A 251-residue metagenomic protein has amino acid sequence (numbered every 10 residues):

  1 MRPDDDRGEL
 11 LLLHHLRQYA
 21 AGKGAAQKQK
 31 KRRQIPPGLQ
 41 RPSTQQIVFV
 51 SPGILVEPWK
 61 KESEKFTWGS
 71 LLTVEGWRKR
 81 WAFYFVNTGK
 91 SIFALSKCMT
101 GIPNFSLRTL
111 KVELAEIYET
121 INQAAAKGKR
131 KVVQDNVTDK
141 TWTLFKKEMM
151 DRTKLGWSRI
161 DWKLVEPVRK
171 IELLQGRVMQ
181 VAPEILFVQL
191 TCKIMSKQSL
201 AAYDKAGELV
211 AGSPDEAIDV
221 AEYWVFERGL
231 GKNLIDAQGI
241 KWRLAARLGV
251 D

Functional and structural regions predicted by a protein language model:
M1-I54, P58, E62: N-terminal mitochondrial targeting presequence
Q40, Q45, E119, W157-R159 (+3 more regions): Residue-level detector of functional hotspots within protein domains
I47-V50, E57-W81: N-terminal accessory/targeting segments that precede structured cores
T67, G76, F85, M150 (+2 more regions): Amphipathic alpha-helical interaction segments
V74-L173: Core segments of small alpha/beta cavity-forming domains
R177-Q180, E184-D251: Compact beta-sheet-dominated globular domain cores
